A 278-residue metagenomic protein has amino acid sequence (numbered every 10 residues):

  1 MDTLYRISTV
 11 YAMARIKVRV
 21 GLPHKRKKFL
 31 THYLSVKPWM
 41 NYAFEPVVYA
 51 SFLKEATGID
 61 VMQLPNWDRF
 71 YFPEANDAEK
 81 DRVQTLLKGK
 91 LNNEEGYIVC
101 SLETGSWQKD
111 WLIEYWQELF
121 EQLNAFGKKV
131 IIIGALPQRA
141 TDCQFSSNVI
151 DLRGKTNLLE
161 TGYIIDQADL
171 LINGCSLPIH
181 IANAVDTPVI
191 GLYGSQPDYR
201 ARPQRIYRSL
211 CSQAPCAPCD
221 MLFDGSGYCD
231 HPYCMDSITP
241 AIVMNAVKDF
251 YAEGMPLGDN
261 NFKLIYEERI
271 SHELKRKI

Functional and structural regions predicted by a protein language model:
M1-I278: Catalytic machinery of carbohydrate-active enzymes, primarily nucleotide-sugar-dependent glycosyltransferases
